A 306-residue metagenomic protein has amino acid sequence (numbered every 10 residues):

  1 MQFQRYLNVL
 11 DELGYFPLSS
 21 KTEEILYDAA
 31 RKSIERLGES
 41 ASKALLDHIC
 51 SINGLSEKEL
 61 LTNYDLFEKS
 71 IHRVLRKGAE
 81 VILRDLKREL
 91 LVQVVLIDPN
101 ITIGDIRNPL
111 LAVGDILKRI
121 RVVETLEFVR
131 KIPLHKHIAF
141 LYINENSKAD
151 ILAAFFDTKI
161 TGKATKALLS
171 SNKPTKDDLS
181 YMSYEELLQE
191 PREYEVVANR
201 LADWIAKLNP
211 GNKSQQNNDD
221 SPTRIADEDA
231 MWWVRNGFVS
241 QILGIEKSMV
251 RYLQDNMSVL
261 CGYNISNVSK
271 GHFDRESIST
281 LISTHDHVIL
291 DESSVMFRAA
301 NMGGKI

Functional and structural regions predicted by a protein language model:
M1-V122, L168: Long, compositionally biased intrinsically disordered regulatory segments in eukaryotic proteins
K43, N53-G54, V95-D98, D115-I306: Non-catalytic regulatory/interaction regions at protein termini and inter-domain linkers
